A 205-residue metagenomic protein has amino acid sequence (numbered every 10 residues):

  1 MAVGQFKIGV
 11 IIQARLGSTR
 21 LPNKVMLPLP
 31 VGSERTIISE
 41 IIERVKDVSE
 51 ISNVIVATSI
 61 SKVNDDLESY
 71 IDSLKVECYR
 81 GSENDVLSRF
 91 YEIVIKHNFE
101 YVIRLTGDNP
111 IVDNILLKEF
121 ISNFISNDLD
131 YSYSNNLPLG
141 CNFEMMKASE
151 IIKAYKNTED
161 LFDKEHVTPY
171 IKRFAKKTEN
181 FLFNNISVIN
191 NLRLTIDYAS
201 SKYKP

Functional and structural regions predicted by a protein language model:
A2-P22: N-terminal nucleotide-binding beta1-loop-alpha1 segment
K7-I12, I38, N53-V56: Hydrophobic targeting segments
V25-P30: Short glycine-enriched, charge-decorated loop/helix-capping segments at active-site entrances that position
T36-V54, L74: A short, N-terminal amphipathic alpha-helix
I60-I125: Short phosphate-binding loop-to-helix
D65, V112-K202: Conserved core of the sugar-phosphate nucleotidyltransferase
